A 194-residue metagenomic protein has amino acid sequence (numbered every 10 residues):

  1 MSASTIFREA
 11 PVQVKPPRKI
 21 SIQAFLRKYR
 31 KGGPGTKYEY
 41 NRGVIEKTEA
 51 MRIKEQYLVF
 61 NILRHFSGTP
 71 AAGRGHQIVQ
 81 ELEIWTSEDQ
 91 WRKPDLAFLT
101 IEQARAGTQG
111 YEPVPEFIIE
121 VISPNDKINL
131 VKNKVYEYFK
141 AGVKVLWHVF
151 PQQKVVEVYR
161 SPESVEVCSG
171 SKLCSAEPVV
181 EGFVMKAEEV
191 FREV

Functional and structural regions predicted by a protein language model:
M1-V194: Gly/Pro/Ser/Thr-rich low-complexity, intrinsically disordered segments predominantly at protein N-termini
